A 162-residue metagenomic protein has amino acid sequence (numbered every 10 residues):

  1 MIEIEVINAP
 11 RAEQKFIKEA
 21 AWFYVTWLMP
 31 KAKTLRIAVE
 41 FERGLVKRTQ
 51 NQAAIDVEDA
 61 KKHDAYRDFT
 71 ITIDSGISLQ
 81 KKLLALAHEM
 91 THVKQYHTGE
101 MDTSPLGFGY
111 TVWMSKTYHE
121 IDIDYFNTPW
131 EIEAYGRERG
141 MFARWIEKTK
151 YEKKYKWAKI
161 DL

Functional and structural regions predicted by a protein language model:
M1-E13, L35-R48, I55-V57: Hydrophobic or amphipathic, alpha-helical segments that drive membrane association/targeting
A12-T34: Zn2+-dependent metallopeptidase catalytic core
E13, I17, L83, F126 (+1 more regions): Hydrophobic (often cysteine-bearing) scaffold residues that line and stabilize catalytic clefts of nucleotide/cofactor
L28-T34, E100-D102, W145-K153: Surface-exposed helix-capping loop/turn segments at secondary-structure junctions
R67-L86: Short pre-active-site segment immediately N-terminal to the catalytic Zn-binding motif
Q80, Y96-W130, K154: Post-HEXXH active-site segment of zinc metalloproteases
L84-H97, A134: Active-site recognition of the HExxH zinc-binding catalytic motif
E120-L162: Long, well-structured alpha-helical subdomains associated with metal-dependent extracellular/ecto-lumenal hydrolases
